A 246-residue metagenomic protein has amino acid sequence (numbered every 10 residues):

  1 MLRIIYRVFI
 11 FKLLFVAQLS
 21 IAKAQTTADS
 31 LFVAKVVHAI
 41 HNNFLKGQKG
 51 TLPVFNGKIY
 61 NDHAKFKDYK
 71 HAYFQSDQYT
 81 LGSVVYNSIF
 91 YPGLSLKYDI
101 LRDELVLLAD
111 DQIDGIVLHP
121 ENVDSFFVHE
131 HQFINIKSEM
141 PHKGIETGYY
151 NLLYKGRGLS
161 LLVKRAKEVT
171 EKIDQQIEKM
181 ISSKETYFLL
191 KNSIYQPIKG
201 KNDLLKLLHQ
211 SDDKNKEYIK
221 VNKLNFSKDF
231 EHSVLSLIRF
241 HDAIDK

Functional and structural regions predicted by a protein language model:
M1-S30, L237: Bacterial Sec-dependent N-terminal signal peptides
I21-H63: Sec-dependent signal peptide cleavage junction
D29-V33, P197, L208, F230: Intrinsic-disorder-associated interaction segments
V36-I40, N122, D203, K214-E217: Exposed alpha-helical structural elements
N42, L52-F55, T186-L190, K206: Short hydrophobic/aromatic-rich motifs at helix boundaries and adjacent loops
F55-G57, D68, A72, S76: Surface-exposed, beta-sheet-biased, low-hydrophobicity segments with strongly acidic/polar composition
H63-A64, Y73-N202: Aromatic-patch recognition
L207-K246: Long, compositionally biased interface segments
